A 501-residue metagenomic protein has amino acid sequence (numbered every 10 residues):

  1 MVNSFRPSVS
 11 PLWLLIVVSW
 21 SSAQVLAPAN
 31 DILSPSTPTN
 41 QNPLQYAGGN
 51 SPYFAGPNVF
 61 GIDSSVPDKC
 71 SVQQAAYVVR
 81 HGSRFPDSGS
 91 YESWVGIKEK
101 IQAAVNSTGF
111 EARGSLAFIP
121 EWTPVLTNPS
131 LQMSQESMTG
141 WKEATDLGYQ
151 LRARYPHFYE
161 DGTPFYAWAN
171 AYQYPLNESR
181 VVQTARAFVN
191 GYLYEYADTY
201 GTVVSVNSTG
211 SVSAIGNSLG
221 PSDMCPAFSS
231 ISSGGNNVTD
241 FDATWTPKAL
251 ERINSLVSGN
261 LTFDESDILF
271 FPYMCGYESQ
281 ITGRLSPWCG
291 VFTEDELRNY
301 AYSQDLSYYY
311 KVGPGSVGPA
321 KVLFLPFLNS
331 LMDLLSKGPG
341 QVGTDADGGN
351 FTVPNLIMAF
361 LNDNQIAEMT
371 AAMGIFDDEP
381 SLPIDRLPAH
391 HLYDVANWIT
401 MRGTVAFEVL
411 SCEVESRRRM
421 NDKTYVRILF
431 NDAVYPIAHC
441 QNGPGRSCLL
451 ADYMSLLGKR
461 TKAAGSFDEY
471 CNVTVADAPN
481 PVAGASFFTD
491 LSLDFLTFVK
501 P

Functional and structural regions predicted by a protein language model:
M1-V25: Fungal secretory targeting signals
Q24-Y172, L176-I357, L361-P501: Signature for phosphate-centric chemistry
